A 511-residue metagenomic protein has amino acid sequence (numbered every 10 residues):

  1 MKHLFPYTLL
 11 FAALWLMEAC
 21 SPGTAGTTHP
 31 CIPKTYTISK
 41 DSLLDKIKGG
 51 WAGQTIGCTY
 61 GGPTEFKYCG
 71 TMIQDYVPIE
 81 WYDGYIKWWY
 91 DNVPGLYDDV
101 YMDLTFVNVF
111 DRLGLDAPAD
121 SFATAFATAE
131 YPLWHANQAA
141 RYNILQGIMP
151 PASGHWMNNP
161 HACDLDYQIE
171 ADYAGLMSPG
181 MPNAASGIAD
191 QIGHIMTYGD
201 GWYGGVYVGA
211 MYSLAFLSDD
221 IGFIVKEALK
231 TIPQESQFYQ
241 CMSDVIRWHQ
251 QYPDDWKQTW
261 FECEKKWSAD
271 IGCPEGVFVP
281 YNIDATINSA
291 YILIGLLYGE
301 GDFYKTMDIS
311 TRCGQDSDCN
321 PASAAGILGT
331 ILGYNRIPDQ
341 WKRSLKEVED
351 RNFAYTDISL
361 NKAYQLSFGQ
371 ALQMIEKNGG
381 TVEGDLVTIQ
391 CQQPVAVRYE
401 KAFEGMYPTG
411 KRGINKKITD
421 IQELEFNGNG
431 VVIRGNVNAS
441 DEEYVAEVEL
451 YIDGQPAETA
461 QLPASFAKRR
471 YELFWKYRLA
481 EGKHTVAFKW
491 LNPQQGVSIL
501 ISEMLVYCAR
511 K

Functional and structural regions predicted by a protein language model:
M17-A19: C-terminal motif of bacterial Sec signal peptides marking the signal peptidase cleavage site
I38, I144, S153-A162, Y173-M181 (+2 more regions): Accessory "access/gating" subregions that flank catalytic or transport cores
L44, K48, A52, I56 (+5 more regions): Active-site cavity-forming subdomains of large catalytic enzyme subunits
Y60, K67, T71-I79, D200 (+2 more regions): Catalytic phosphate/nucleotide-handling subdomain of diverse soluble enzymes
P63-P94, V100-D103, D120-W134: Active-site-surrounding "flap" and adjacent substrate/cofactor-binding loops of secreted or lumenal enzymes, prototyped
Y85-T105, E349-E376: A structural-propensity feature for long, helix-poor, extended segments
E383-G428, R434-D441: Glycan-recognition and processing domains
V437-A509: Beta-strand-rich ligand-recognition modules
